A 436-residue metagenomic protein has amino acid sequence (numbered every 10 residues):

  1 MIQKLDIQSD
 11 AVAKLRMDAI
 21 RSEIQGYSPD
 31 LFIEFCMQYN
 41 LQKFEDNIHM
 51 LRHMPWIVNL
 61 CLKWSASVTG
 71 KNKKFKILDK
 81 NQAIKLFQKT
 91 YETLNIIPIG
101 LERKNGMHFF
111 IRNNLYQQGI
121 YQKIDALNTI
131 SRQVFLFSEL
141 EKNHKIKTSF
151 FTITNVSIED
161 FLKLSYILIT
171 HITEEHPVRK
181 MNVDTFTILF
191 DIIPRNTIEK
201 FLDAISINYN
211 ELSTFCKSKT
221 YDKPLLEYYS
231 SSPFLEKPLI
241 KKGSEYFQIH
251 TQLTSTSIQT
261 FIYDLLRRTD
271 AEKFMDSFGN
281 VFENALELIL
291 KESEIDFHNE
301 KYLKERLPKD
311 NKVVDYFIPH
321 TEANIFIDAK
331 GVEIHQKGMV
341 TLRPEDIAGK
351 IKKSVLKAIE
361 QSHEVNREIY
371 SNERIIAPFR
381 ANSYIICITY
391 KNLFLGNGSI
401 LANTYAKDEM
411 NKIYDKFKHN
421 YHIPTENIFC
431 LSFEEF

Functional and structural regions predicted by a protein language model:
M1-H49: N-terminal alpha-helical "arm" segments
R21-Q42, W56, W64-N72, L78-S293 (+1 more regions): Interfaces and regulatory segments of ATP-dependent nucleotide/adenylate/phosphodiester-chemistry enzymes
K291-D310, Y316-P319: A short acidic/basic microdomain associated with nuclease active sites
I318-M339: Active-site beta-strand-loop-beta-strand hairpin of nuclease catalytic cores that positions key catalytic residues
I334-S354: A solvent-exposed, charged loop/short amphipathic helix patch at secondary-structure junctions
A348-N382: Acidic, metal/cofactor-coordinating or nucleic-acid-engaging core segments within structured domains
S383-Y390: Extended hydrophobic secondary-structure segments that form protein cores and membrane-embedded regions
N392-L401: A short acidic (Asp/Glu
